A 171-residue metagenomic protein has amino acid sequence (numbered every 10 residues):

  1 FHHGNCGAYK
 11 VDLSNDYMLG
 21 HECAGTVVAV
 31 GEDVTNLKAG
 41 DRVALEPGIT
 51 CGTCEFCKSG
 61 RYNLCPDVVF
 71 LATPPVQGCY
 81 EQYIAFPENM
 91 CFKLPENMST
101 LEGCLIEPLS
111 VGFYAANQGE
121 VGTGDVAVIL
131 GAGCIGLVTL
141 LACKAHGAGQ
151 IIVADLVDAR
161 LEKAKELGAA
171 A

Functional and structural regions predicted by a protein language model:
F1-H3: Cytochrome P450 core scaffold surrounding the K-helix E-X-X-R motif and the conserved "meander" helix-loop region
N5-C6, P47-E81, L101-I106: Phosphate-binding beta-alpha-beta segment of Rossmann-like dinucleotide-binding domains, i.e., the NAD(P)
C6-E55, P95-N97: Glycine-rich beta-strand-centered segment in the early N-terminal region that forms part of a ligand/cofactor-binding
R42, T53-F56, L64, V126 (+2 more regions): Residues at the N-termini of beta-strands
Y83-N89: A short glycine-rich beta-alpha junction/loop motif
F92: Nucleotide phosphate-binding site architecture
M98-A171: Mid-domain Rossmann-like dinucleotide-binding core that forms the NAD(H)/NADP(H) cofactor-binding site
